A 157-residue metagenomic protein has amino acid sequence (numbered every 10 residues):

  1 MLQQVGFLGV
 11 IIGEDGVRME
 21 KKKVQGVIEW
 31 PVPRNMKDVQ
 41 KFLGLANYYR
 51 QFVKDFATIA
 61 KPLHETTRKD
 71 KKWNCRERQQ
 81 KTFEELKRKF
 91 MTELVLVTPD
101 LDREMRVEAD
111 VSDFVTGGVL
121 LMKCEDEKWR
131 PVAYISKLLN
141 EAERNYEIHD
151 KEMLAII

Functional and structural regions predicted by a protein language model:
M1-R103: C-terminal reverse transcriptase regions that engage the nucleic-acid substrate
F7, E104, V115, R130-P131: Conserved catalytic motifs of the protein kinase core domain
E14, M122-E125: Short acidic-glycine loop/turn motifs at beta-strand connectors
A46-Y49, E152-I157: Metal-dependent nuclease catalytic cores in nucleic-acid-processing enzymes, especially RNase H-like/related
R103-V111: Two-metal-ion RNase H-like nuclease active-site motif
D113-M122: Acidic, metal-ligating active-site segments
D126-L154: A short, polar/acidic, helix/strand-boundary loop motif
